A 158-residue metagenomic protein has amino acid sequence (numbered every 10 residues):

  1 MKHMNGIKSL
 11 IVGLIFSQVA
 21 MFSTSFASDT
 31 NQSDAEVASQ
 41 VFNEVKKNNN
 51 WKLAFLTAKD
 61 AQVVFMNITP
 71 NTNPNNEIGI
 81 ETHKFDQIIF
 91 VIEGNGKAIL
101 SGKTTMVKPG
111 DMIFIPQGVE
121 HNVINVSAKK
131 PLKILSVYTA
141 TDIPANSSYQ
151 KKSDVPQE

Functional and structural regions predicted by a protein language model:
K2-I11: Bacterial N-terminal signal peptides that target proteins for export
I11-M21: Bacterial N-terminal signal peptides
V19-V64, Y149-E158: A short, N-terminal "cap"/entry segment at the start of jelly-roll beta-barrel domains of the cupin/DSBH fold
K59, I99-K103: Short strand-coil-strand connectors
F65-T82: Conserved short histidine dyad/triad with adjacent acidic residue
F85-G96: Glycine- and acidic-residue-biased ligand/ion/polar-headgroup-sensing regions
G102-Q117: Short acidic-glycine-tyrosine-enriched beta hairpin
G118-P144: Ligand-binding loop in jelly-roll beta-barrel domains
